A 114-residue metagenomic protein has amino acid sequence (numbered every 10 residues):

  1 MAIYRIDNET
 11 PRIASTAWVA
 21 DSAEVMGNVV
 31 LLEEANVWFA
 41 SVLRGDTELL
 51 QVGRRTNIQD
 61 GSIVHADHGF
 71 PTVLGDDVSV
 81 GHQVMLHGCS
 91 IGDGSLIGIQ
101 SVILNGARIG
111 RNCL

Functional and structural regions predicted by a protein language model:
M1-S15: Extreme N-terminal tail/first-helix region
S15, A20-D21, M26-G27, L32-E33 (+11 more regions): Left-handed beta-helix
L114: Conserved, surface-exposed functional patches that form binding/active-site neighborhoods
